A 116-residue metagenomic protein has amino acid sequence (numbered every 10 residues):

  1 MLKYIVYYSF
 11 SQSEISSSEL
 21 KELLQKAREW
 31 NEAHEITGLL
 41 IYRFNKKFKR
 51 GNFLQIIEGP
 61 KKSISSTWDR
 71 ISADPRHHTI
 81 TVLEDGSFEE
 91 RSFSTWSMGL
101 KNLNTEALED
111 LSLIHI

Functional and structural regions predicted by a protein language model:
L2-F10: Active-site-flanking beta-strand signature of metal-NTP-handling nucleotidyl enzymes and homologous cyclase-like
S16-T37: Short amphipathic alpha-helical segments
N31-G51: Short, glycine- and small/hydrophobic-rich beta-strand elements in well-ordered beta-sheets
I57-S63: Helix N-cap motif at beta-to-alpha junctions
S72-I80: A common structural junction motif
T79-S94: Mid-chain, well-packed structural core segment of small domains
R91-S112: Short, low-order "capping/linker" segments at domain edges
I114-I116: Conserved small/polar residues in nucleotide/adenosyl-binding loops
